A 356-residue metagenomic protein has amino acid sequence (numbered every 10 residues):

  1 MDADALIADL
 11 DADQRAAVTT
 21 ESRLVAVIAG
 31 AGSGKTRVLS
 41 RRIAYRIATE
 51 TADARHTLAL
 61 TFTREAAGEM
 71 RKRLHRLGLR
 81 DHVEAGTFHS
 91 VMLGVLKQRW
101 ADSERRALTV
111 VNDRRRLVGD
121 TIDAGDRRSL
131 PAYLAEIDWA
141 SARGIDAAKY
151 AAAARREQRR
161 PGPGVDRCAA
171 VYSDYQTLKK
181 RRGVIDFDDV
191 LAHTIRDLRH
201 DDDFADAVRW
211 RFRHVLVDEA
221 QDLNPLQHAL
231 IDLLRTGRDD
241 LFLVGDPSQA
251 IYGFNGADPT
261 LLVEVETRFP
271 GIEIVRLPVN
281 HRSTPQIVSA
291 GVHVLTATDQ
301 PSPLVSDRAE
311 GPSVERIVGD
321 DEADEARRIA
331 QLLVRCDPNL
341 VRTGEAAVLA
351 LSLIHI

Functional and structural regions predicted by a protein language model:
M1-E104, D206, T260, S289-V292 (+1 more regions): P-loop NTPase Walker
A3, I7-T19, R23-I28, V38 (+5 more regions): Conserved helicase NTPase motor core
T20-E21, H82, A101-D188, F212 (+3 more regions): ATP-hydrolysis module of ASCE/P-loop NTPase motor domains, specifically the Walker B Asp-Glu catalytic pair
V27, A31-I43, P270-E273, P278-I354: Helicase P-loop NTPase motor core
E50-A52, V208, L234-G237, T267-F269 (+1 more regions): Conserved catalytic network of the ASCE P-loop NTPase/AAA+ motor domain
D53-H56, G237-D239, D246-S248, F269-E273 (+2 more regions): Short glycine-/polar-rich loops that comprise or flank the Walker A/P-loop and associated switch/sensor motifs
S141-K149, R238, V294-L304: Proline-centered turn/helix-capping motifs that create local helix->coil transitions or kinks
